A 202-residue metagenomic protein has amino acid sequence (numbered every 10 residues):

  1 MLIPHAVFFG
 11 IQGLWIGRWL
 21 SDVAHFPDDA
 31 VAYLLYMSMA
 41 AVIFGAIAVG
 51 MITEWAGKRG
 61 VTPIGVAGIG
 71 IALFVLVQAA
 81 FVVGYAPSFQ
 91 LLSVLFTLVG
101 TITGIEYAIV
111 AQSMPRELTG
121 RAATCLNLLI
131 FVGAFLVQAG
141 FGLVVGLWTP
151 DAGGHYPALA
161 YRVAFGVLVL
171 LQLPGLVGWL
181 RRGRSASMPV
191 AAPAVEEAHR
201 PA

Functional and structural regions predicted by a protein language model:
M1-G50, A111, A134-G142: Extracytoplasmic gate region of multi-pass secondary transporters
W19-A24, W55-A56, I109-M114, L147: Helix-to-coil boundary motifs at intracellular loop junctions of multi-pass secondary transporters
L34-S38, L92, V110, A122 (+2 more regions): Hydrophobic positions within alpha-helical transmembrane segments of Major Facilitator Superfamily-type secondary
G45-V61, V145: Helix-to-loop junctions at the C-terminal end of transmembrane segments in multipass secondary transporters
V61-E106: C-terminal transmembrane helical hairpin of 12-TM major facilitator-type secondary transporters
S113-P150: A late C-terminal transmembrane helix in Major Facilitator Superfamily
L159-R181: Symmetry-related core transmembrane helices of the 12-TM Major Facilitator Superfamily/SLC fold
R181-A202: Intrinsic disorder in cytosolic terminal tails and internal cytosolic loops of multi-pass membrane transporters
